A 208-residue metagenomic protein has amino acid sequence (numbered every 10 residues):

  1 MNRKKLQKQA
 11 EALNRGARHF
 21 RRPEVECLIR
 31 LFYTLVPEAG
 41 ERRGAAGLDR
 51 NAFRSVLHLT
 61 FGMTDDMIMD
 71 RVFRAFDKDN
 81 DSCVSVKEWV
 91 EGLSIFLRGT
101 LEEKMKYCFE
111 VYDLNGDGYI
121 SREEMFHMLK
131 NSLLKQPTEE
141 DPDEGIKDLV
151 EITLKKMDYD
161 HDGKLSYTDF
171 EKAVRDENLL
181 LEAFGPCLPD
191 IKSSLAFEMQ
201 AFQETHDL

Functional and structural regions predicted by a protein language model:
M1-L208: Acidic, Asp/Glu-rich intrinsically disordered regulatory regions of eukaryotic Ca2+-responsive proteins
